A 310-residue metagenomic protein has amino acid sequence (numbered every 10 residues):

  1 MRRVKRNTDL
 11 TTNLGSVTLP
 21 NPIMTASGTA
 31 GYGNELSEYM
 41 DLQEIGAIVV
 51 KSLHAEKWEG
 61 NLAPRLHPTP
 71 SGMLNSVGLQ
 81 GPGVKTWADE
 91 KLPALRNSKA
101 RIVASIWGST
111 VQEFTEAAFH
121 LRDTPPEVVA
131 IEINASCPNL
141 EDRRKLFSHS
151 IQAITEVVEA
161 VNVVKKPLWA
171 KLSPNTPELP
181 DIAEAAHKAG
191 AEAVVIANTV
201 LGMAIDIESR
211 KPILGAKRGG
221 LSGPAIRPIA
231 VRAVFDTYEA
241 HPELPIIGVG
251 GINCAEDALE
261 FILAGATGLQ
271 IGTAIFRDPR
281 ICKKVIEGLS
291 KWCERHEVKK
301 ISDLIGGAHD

Functional and structural regions predicted by a protein language model:
M1-I102, W107: N-terminal capping/small domains of soluble enzymes
M1-R6, L221-P245, N253-D310: Alpha/beta catalytic cores of nucleotide-metabolism and tRNA/nucleoside-modifying enzymes
T18-M24, S98-V103, V163-P174, E239-V249: Short beta-strand/loop segments at the ligand-binding rim of alpha/beta enzyme cores
T25, I48, W87, A104 (+7 more regions): Conserved, mostly hydrophobic/aromatic
A30, S105-G108, L172-E178, L244-E256: Glycine-rich beta-to-alpha transition loops that act as phosphate-gripper elements at the mouths of alpha/beta enzyme
N34-Y39, F114-T124, T176-A189, E239-P242 (+1 more regions): Catalytic cores of alpha/beta
V50-A55, A130-I131, A135-C137, A193-M203 (+2 more regions): Glycine-rich phosphate-binding active-site loops on the catalytic face of alpha/beta enzymes
M73, C137-Q152, I182-L244: Glycine/Thr-rich beta-alpha phosphate-binding loop at enzyme active sites
